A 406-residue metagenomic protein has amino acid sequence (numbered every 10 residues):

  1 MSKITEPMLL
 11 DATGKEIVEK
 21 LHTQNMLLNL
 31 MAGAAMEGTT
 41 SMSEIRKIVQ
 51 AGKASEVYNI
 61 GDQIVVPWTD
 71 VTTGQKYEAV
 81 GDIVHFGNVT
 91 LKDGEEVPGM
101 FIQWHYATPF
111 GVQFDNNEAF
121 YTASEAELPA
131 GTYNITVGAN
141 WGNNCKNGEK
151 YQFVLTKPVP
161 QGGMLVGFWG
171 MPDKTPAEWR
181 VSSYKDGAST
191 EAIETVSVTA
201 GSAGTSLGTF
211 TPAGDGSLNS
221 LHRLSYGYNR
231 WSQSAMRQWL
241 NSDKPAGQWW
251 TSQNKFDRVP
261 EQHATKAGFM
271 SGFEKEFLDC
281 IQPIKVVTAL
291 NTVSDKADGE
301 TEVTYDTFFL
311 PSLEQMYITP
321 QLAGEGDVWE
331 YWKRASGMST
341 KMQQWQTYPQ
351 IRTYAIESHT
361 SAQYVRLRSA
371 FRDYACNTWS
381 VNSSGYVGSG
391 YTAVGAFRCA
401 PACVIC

Functional and structural regions predicted by a protein language model:
M1-N25: Short, low-complexity N-terminal tether/leader segments at secretion or assembly junctions of large, surface-exposed
H22-C406: Collagenous Gly-X-Y triple-helix signature in extracellular proteins
